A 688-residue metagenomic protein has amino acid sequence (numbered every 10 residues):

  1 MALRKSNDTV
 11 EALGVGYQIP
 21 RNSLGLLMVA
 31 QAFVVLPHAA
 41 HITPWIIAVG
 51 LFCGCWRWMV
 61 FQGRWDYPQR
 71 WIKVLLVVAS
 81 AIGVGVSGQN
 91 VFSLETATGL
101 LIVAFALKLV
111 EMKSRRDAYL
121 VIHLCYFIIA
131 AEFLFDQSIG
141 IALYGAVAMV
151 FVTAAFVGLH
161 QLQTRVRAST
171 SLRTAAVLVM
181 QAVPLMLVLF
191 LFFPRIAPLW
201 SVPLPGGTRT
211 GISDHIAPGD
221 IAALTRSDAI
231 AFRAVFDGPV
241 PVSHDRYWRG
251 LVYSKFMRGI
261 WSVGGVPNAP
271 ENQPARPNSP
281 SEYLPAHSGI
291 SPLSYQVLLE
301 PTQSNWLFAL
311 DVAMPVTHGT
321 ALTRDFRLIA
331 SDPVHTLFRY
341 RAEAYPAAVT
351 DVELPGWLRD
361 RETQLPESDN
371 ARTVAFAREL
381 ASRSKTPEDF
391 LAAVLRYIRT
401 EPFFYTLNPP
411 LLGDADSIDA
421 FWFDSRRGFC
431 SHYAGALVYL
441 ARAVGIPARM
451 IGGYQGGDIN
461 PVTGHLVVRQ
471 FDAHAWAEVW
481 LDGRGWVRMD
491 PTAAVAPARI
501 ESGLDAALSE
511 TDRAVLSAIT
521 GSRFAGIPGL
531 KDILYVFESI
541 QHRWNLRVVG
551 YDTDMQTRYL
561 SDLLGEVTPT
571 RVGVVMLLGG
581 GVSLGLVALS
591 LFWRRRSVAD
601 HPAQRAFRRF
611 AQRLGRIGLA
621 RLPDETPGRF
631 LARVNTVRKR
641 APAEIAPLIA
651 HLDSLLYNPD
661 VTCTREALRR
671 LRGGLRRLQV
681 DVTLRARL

Functional and structural regions predicted by a protein language model:
M1-T210, T317-R339: Linear, non-domain "peripheral" regions
Y67-K73, P333-H335, R341, Y345-A375 (+1 more regions): Short, surface-exposed glycine/acidic/tryptophan-bearing loops
A81-G85, R246-E367: A cross-kingdom signal targeting lumenal/periplasmic-facing segments of multi-pass membrane and secretory-pathway
L178-A269: Membrane-interface segments at or immediately adjacent to transmembrane helices that form the boundary between
A275-H287, D351, L365, P402 (+2 more regions): Juxtamembrane membrane-insertion context
L380-A475, R596-A599, R638: Active-site neighborhood of thiol-dependent amide/isopeptide-bond enzymes
G452, F471, T492-A493, G581-S583 (+1 more regions): Membrane-proximal, non-transmembrane interaction modules that couple membrane proteins to downstream assemblies
V587-R609: Transmembrane-cytosolic junction motif
